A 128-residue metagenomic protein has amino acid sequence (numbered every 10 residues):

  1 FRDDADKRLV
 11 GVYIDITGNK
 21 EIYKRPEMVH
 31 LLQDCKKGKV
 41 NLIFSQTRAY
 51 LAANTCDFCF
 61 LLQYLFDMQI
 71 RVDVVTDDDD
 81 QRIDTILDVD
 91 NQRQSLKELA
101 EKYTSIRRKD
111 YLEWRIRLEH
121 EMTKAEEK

Functional and structural regions predicted by a protein language model:
F1-E101: Short, structured surface patches at the beginning of a domain
V89-K128: Amphipathic alpha-helical coiled-coil/heptad-repeat segments
